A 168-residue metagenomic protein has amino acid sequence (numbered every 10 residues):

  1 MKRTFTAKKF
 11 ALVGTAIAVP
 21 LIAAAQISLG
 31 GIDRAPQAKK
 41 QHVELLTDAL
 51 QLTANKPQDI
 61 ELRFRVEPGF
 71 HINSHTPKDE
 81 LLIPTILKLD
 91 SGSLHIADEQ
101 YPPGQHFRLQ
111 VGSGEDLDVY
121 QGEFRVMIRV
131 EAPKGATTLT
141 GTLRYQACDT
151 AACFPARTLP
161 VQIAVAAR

Functional and structural regions predicted by a protein language model:
K2-I17: Bacterial N-terminal signal peptides that target proteins for export
A16-A25: Hydrophobic h-region of N-terminal signal peptides that target proteins for export in Gram-negative bacteria
A25-R168: Extracellular/lumen-exposed scaffold segments
